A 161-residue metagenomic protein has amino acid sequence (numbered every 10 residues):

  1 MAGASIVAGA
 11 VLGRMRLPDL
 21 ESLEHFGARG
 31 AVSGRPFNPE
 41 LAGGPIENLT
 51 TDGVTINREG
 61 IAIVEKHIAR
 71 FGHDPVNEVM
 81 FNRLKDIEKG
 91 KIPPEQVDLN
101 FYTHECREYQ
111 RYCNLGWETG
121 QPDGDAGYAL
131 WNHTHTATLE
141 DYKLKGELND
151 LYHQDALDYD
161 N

Functional and structural regions predicted by a protein language model:
M1-E24: Hydrophobic, membrane-inserting alpha-helical segments
G3, A8, I63-V64, M80-K89 (+1 more regions): Generic hydrophobic, helix-prone segments enriched in Leu/Val/Ile
L17-F71, I92: A metal-dependent hydrolase signature that marks the N-terminal structural subdomain at the beginning of catalytic folds
I46-F81, Q96, T119-N161: Metalloprotease/metallohydrolase-associated module, dominated by Zn2+-dependent proteases
K85-N100: Short pre-active-site segment immediately N-terminal to the catalytic Zn-binding motif
N100-E108: Active-site recognition of the HExxH zinc-binding catalytic motif
E108-W117: Short active-site loop/helix that positions an aromatic residue
